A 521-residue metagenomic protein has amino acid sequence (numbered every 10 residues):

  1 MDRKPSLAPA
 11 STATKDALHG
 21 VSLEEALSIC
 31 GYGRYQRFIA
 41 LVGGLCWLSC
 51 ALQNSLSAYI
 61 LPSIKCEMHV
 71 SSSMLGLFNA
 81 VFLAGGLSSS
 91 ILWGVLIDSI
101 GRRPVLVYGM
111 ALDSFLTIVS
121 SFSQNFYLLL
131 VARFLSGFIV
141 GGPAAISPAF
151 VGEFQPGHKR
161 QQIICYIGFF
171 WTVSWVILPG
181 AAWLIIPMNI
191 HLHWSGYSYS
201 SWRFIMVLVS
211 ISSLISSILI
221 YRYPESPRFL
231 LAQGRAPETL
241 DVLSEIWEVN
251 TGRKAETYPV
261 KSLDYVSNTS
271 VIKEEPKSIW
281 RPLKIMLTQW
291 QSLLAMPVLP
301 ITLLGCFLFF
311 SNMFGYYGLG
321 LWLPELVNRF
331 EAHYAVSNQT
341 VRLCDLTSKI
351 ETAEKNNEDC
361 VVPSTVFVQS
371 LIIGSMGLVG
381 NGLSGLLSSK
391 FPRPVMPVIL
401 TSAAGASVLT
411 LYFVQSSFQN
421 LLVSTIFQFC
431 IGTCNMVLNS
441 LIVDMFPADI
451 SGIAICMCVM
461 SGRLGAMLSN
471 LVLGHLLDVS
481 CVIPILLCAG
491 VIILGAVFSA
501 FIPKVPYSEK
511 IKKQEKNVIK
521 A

Functional and structural regions predicted by a protein language model:
D2-G234, E238-S244, V266-E331, N357-A521: Transmembrane-helix signature of 12-pass secondary carriers
L243-W247, R253-K254, C344-I350: Cytosolic juxtamembrane regulatory segments of multi-pass membrane proteins
W247-V260, A332-A335: Short intracellular "coupling" helices and adjacent cytoplasmic loop segments at the cytosolic face of multi-pass
E256-S270: TPR/TPR-like alpha-solenoid helical repeat scaffolds
L343-V361: Sequence contexts marking disulfide-bonded cysteines in secreted/extracellular proteins
